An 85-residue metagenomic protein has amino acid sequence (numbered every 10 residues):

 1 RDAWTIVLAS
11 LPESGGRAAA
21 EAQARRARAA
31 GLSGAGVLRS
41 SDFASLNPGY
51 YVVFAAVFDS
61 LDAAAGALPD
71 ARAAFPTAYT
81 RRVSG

Functional and structural regions predicted by a protein language model:
R1-S10, V53: Active-site-flanking beta-strand signature of metal-NTP-handling nucleotidyl enzymes and homologous cyclase-like
S14-G85: Extracytoplasmic
